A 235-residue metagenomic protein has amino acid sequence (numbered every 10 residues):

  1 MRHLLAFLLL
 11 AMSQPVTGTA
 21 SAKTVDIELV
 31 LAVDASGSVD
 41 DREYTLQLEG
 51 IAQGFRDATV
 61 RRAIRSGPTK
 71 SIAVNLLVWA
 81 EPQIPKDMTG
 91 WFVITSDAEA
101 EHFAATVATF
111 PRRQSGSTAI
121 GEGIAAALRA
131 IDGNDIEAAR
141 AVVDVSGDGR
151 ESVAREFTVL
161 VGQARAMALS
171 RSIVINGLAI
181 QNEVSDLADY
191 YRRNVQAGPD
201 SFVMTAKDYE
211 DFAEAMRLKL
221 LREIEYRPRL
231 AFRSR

Functional and structural regions predicted by a protein language model:
H3-M12: Sec-dependent N-terminal signal peptides
T24-G90, G123-A127, V142-S146: Von Willebrand factor
A32-R42, V74, G90-V93, T106-S117 (+3 more regions): Second-shell loop/turn segments in exported
A35-V39, A80-I84, A130, G147-A154 (+3 more regions): Solvent-exposed loop/turn segments at secondary-structure junctions within structured extracellular/periplasmic domains
E49-V60, E81, R112, L128-I136 (+7 more regions): Sec-exported extracytoplasmic/periplasmic mature domains
I64, G149-R193: VWA/integrin I-like adhesion module and closely mimicked acidic/polar interface patches used
K86, E101-A141, G177-L187, D211 (+1 more regions): Von Willebrand factor
I180-L230: Von Willebrand factor A/integrin I-like adhesion domains
